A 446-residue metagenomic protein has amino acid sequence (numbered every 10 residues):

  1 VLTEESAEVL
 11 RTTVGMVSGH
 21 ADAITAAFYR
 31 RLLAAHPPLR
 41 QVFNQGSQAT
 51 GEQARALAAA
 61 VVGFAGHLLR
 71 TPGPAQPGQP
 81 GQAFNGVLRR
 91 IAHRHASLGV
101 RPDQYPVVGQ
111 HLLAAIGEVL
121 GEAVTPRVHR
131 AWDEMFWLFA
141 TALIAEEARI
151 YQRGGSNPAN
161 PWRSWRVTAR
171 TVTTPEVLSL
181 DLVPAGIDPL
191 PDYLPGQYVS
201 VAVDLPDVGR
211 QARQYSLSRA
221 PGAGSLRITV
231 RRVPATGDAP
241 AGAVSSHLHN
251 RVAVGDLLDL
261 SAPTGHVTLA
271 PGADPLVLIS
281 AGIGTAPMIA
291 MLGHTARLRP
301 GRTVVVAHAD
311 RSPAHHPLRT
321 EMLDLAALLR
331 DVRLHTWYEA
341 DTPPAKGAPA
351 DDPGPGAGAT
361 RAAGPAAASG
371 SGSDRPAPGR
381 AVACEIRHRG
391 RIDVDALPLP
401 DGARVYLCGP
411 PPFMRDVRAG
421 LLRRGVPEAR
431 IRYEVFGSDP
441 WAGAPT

Functional and structural regions predicted by a protein language model:
V1-W162: Globin-like tetrapyrrole-binding proteins
G155-L257, A296, D310-S312, L323 (+3 more regions): Ferredoxin-reductase
G196, G284, P410: Short, conserved phosphate/pyrophosphate- and ester-handling motifs at nucleotide-, phospho-/glycolipid
D207-S216, G265-G272, V277: Short, Lys/Arg- and Gly-enriched loop/turn segments at beta-strand edges
T268, V277-R299: Phosphate-binding glycine-rich loops and their immediate beta-loop-alpha structural context
P275-V277, V305, R404: Structural motif
A307-T446: Reductase modules of NAD(P)H-dependent flavoproteins
